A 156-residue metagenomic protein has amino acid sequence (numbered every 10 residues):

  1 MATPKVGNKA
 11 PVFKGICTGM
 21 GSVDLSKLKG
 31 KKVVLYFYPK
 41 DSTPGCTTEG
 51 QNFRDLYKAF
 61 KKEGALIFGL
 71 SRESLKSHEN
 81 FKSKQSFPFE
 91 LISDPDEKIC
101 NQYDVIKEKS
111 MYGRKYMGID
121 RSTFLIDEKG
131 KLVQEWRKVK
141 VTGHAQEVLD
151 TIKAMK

Functional and structural regions predicted by a protein language model:
M1-K156: Chalcogenol-based redox active-site neighborhoods
